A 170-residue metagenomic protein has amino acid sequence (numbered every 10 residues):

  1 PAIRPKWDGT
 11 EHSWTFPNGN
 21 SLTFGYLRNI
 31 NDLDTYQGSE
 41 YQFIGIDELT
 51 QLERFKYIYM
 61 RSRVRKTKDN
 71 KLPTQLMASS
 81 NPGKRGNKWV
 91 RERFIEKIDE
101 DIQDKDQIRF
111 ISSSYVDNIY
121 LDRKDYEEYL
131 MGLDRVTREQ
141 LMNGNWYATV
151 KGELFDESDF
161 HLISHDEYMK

Functional and structural regions predicted by a protein language model:
P1-P5, Y59, R63-K66, T137 (+2 more regions): Short intrinsically disordered, low-complexity coil segments enriched in acidic
P1-Q42: Inter-Walker segment of RecA-like/P-loop motor cores
N20, Q75, D106-R109, R138 (+1 more regions): A generic secondary-structure signal marking the coil-to-beta-strand transition
T35, W89, D122-D125: Short, charged, solvent-exposed linker or helix-capping segments at domain edges/interfaces that act as flexible hinges
F43-I44, M77: Hydrophobic "anchor" residues on beta-strands that sit immediately upstream of conserved functional sites
D47-L49: Walker B catalytic acidic pair
Q51-Y120: ASCE P-loop NTPase helicase motor core
N118-K170: ATPase catalytic-site recognition across NTP-hydrolyzing enzymes
